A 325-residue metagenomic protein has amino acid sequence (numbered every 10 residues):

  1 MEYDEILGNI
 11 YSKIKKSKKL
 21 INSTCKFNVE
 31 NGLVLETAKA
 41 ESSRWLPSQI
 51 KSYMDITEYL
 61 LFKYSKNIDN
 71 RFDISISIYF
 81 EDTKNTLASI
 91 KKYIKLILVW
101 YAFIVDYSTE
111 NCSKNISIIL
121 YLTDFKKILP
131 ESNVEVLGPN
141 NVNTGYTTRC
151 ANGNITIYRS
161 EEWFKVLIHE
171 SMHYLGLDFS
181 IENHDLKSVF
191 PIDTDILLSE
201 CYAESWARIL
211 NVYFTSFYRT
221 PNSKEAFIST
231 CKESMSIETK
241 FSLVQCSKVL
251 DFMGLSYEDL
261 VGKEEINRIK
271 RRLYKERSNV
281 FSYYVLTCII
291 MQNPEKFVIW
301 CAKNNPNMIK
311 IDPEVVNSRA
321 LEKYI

Functional and structural regions predicted by a protein language model:
M1-S77, N85, S223-I325: Long, compositionally biased intrinsically disordered regions
S12, K16, A102-E110, R219 (+1 more regions): Generic surface-pattern signal
V34-A151, I157-E161: Auxiliary, metal-adjacent structural segments of Zn-dependent hydrolase domains
I94, K165-I168, E200-E204: Generic preference for well-ordered alpha-helical elements
V105-S108, L175, F179, N211-N222: Eukaryotic basic, amphipathic alpha-helical target segments in cytosolic regions
K127-P130, L175-G176, N183-D185: Short catalytic/ligand-binding loop motif for oxyanion handling, primarily in non-cytosolic enzymes, centered on
V134-E161, H184-N279: Metalloprotease/metallohydrolase-associated module, dominated by Zn2+-dependent proteases
K165-D178, A207: Active-site recognition of the HExxH zinc-binding catalytic motif
